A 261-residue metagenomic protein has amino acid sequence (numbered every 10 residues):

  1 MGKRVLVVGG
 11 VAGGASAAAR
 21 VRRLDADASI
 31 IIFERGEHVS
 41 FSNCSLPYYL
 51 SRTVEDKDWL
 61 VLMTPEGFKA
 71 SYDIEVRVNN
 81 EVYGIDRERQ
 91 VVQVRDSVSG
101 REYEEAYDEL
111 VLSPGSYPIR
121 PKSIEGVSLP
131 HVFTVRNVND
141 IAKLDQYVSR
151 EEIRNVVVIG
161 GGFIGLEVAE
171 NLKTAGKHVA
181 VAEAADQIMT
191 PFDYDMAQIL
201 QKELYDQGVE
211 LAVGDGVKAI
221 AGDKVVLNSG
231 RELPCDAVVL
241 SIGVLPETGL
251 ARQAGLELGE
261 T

Functional and structural regions predicted by a protein language model:
M1-L6, L62, E66-N155, V226-E232 (+3 more regions): FAD-binding core/adjacent interface of flavoenzyme oxidoreductases
G2-V76, A169-F192: Beta1-alpha1 glycine-rich phosphate/pyrophosphate-binding loop at the start of Rossmann-like nucleotide-binding domains
V7, V11-S16, E37, S116-P118 (+4 more regions): Residue-level detector of alpha-helix initiation sites
D27-S29, D73, R77-V98, E105 (+1 more regions): A Rossmann-like FAD-binding core segment of flavoenzymes
D58-V61, E151-E152, E257-T261: A short alpha-helix-loop-beta-strand transition element characteristic of N-terminal alpha/beta dinucleotide-binding
N139, K143-F192, G222: Rossmann-like NAD(P)H-binding beta-loop-alpha module
